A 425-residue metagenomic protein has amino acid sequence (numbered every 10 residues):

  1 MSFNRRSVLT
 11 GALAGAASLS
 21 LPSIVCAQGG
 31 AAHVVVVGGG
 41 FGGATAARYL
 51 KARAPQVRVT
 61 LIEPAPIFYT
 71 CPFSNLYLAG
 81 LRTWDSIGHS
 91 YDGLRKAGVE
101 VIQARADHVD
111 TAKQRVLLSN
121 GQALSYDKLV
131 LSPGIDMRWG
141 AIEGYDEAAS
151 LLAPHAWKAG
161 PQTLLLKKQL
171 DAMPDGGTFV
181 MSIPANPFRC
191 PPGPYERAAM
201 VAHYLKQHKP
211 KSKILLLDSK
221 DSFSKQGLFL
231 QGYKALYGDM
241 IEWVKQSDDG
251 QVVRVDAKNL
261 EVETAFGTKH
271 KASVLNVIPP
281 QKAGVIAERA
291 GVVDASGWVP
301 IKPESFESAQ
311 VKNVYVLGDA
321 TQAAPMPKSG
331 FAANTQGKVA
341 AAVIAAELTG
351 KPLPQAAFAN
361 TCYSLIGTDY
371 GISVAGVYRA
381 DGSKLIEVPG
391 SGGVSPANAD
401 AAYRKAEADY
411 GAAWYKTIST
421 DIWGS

Functional and structural regions predicted by a protein language model:
M1-L19: N-terminal secretory signal peptides and thylakoid transit peptides that target proteins across membranes
Q28-E100, A185-G227: Beta1-alpha1 glycine-rich phosphate/pyrophosphate-binding loop at the start of Rossmann-like nucleotide-binding domains
K96-H108, V116, L124, H203-S296 (+1 more regions): A Rossmann-like FAD-binding core segment of flavoenzymes
G134-H208: Glycine-rich dinucleotide-binding loop and its adjacent helix/turn
G144-M173, H270-V274, I278-T335: FAD-site-proximal beta/loop scaffold in flavoenzymes
T321-A356: A conserved FAD-binding loop/helix module that cradles the flavin
A345-G382: Active-site-proximal substrate-binding core of FAD-dependent oxidoreductases
A375-S425: C-terminal auxiliary extensions adjacent to catalytic cores
